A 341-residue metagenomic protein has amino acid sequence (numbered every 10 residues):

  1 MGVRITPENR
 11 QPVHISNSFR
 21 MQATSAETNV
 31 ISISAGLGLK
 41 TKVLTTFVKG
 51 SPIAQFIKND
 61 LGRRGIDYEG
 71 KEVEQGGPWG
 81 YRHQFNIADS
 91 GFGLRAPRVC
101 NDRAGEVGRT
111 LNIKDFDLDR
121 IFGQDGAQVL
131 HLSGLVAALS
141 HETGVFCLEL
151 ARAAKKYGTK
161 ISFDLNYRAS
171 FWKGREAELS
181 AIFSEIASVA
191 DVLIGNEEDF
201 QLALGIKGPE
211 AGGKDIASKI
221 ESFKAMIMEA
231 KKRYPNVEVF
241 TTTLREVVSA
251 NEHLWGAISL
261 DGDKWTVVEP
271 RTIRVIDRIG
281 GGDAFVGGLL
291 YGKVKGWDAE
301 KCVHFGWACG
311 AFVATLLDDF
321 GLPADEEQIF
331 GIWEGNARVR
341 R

Functional and structural regions predicted by a protein language model:
M1-V13: Positively charged, low-complexity intrinsically disordered leader regions
R10-V30: Short catalytic helix/loop segments, enriched in acidic residues and glycine and frequently bearing histidine
Q22, N29-K42, R63, G292-K295: Alpha-helix C-terminal capping segments
K40-G134, I329-R341: Conserved N-terminal subdomain of the carbohydrate kinase-like
F116, G144-E149, R175-S184: Charged helix-capping and loop-helix junction motifs
K155-K160, Y234-E238: A short helix->loop->beta-strand "cap" motif at the edges of active sites that frequently abuts
F171-D263: Conserved phosphate/ATP/ADP-binding segment of small-molecule kinases
A250, W265-G335, V339: Conserved post-catalytic alpha-helical subdomain immediately downstream of the catalytic base and nucleotide-binding
